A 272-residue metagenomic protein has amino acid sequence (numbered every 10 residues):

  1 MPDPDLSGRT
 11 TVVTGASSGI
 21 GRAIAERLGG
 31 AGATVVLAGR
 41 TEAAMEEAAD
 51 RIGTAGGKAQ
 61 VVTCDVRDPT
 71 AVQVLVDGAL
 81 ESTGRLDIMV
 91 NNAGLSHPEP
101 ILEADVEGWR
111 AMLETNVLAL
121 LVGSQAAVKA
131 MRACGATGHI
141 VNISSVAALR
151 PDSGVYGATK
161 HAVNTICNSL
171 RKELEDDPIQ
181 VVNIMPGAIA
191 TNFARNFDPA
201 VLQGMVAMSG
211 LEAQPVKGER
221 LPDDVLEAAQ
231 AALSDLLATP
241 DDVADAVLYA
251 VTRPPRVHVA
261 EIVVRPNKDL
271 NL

Functional and structural regions predicted by a protein language model:
T10, S17-S18: Conserved glycine-rich cofactor-binding loop
A43, T63-V74, V106: The beta1-alpha1 cofactor-binding region of Rossmann-like NAD(H)/NADP(H)-dependent oxidoreductases
P100-I101, G108-L113: Substrate-binding pocket helix/loop in short-chain dehydrogenase/reductase
S124, T159: Active-site helix of classical SDR
S145: Residue(s) in the substrate-gating loop at a strand-loop-helix junction that position the organic substrate next
S169-I179: Active-site-adjacent segment of SDR/Rossmann-fold oxidoreductases
N183-I184, T191, G204-L272: C-terminal helical subdomain
